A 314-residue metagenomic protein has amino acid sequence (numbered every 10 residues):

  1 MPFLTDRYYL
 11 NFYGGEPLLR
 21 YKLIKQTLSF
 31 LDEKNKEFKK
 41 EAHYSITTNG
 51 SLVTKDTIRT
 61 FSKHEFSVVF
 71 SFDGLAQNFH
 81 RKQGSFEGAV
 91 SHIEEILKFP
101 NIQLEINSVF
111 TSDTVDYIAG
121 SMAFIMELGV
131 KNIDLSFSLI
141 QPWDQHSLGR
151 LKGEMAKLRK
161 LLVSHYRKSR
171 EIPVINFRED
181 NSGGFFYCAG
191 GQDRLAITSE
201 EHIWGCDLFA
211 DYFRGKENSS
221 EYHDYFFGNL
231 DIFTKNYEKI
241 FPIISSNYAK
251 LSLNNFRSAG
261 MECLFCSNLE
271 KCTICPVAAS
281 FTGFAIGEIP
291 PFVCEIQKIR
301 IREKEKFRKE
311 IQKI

Functional and structural regions predicted by a protein language model:
M1-Y13, R20-Q145: Radical SAM/AdoMet-radical enzyme domain recognition
A119-F124, G129-E179: Long, K/E/R/D-enriched contiguous segments that form extended
G153-S182, A210-L264: C-terminal accessory region of radical SAM enzymes
Y187-Q192: Short, small/polar residue-rich loop motifs at catalytic or cofactor-binding pockets
T198: Short, acidic, Ser/Thr-enriched surface-loop or helix-capping motifs
R214, Y225, L253-I314: Radical SAM enzyme core and accessory elements
